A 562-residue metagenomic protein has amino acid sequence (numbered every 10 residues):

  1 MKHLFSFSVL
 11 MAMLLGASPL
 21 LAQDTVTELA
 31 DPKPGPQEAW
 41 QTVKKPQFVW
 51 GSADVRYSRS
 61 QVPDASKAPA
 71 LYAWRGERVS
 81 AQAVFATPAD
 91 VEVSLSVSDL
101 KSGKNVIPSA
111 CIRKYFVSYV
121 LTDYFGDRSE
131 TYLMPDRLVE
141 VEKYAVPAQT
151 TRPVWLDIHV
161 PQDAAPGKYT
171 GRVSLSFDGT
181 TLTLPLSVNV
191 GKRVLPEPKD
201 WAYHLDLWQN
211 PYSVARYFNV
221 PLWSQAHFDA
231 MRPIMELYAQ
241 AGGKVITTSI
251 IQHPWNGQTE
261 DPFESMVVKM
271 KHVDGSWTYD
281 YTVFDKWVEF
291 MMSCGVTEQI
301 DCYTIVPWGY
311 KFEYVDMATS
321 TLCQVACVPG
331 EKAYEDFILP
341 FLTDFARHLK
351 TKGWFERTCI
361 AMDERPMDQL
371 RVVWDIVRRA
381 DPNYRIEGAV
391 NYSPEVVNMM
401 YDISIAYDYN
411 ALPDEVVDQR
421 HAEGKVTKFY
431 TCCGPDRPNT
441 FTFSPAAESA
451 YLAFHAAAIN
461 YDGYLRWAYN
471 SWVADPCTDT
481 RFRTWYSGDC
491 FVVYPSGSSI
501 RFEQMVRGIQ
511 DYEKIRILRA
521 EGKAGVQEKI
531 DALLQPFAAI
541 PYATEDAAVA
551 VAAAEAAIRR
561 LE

Functional and structural regions predicted by a protein language model:
S8-A17: Bacterial N-terminal signal peptides
L20-A22: Boundary at the C-terminal end of the N-terminal hydrophobic targeting segment
D24-A65, R78, P88-L156, A164: Surface-exposed binding patches on compact interaction domains or structured appendages
A68-P88: Contiguous beta-strand segments within globular domains
V84-K101, V141-D200, F228: Extended acidic/polar, glycine-enriched regions that form or flank non-catalytic beta-rich accessory modules
I158-H159, T170-F177, L184-A380, A389-V397 (+1 more regions): Aromatic-lined carbohydrate-binding surfaces of glycoside hydrolases
E313-Y314, L322, A326-G330, Y334 (+3 more regions): Catalytic domains of carbohydrate-active enzymes that cleave complex glycans
D402-W485: Catalytic-core region of carbohydrate-active enzymes that cleave or remodel glycosidic bonds
